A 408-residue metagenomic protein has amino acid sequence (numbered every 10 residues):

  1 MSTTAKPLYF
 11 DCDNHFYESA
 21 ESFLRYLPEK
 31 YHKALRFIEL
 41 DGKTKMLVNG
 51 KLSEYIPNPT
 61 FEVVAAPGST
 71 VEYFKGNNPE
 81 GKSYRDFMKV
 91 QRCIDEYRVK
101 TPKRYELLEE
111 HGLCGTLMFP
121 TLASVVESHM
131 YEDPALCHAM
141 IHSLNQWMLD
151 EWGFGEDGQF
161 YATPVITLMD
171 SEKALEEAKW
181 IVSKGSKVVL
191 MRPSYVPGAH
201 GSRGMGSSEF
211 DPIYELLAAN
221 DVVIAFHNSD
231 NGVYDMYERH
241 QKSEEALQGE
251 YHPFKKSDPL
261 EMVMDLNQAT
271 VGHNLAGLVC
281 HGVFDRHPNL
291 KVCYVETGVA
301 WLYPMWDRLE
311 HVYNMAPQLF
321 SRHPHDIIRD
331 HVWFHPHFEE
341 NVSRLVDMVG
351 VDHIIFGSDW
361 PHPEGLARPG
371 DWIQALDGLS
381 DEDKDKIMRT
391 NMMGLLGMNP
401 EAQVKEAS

Functional and structural regions predicted by a protein language model:
S2-F10, S19-G115, Q146-F154, E176-K179 (+8 more regions): Mid-to-C-terminal alpha-helical segments outside catalytic/metal-binding sites
F10-Y17, A225-S229: Histidine-centered catalytic micro-motifs
C12, E18, F119, R192: Conserved residues at the C-terminal ends of beta-strands
Y17-A20, R25, T116-M118, S124-M130 (+6 more regions): Short catalytic/ligand-binding loop motif for oxyanion handling, primarily in non-cytosolic enzymes, centered on
D86-E96, E106-M130, Q159-V165, K187-M191: Divalent metal-dependent hydrolysis catalytic cores, especially in the metallo-beta-lactamase
Y131-A135, D371-I373: Short glycine-enriched, charge-decorated loop/helix-capping segments at active-site entrances that position
A135-E151: Active-site-proximal gating segment of KS-fold condensing enzymes and close homologs
A139, W152-G153, D157-Y161, I166 (+5 more regions): Catalytic pocket-lining loop regions of alpha/beta-barrel enzymes, especially the amidohydrolase/enolase/GH5 lineages
